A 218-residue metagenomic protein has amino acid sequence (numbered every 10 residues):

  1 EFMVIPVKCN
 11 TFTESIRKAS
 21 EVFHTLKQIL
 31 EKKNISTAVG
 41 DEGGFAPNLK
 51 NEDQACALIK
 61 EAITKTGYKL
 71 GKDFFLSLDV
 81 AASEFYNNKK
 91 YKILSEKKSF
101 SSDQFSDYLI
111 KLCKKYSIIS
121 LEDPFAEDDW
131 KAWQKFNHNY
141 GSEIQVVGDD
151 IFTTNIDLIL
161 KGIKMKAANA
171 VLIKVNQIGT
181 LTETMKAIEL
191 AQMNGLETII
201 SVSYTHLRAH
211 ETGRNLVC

Functional and structural regions predicted by a protein language model:
I5-I144, I151-T153: Metal-dependent enolase-superfamily TIM-barrel catalytic cores that perform enediolate-based chemistry
L76-L78, V146-G148, V171, T198-I200: Hydrophobic faces of well-ordered beta-strands that scaffold small-molecule active sites in alpha/beta enzyme cores
A81, D150-I151, V175-I178, V202-Y204: Short, ordered loop/turn segments at secondary-structure junctions
S117, H138-V146, K164-A170, M193-L196: Glycine-enriched alpha-helix->loop->beta-strand junction motifs that scaffold or abut catalytic
T154-N155, G162-L190: Conserved structured catalytic cores and adjacent interaction surfaces of nucleotide-binding/hydrolyzing enzymes
T184-S203: C-terminal hydrophobic structural anchor segments that stabilize assembly/packing rather than catalytic chemistry
T205-G213: Conserved small/polar residues in nucleotide/adenosyl-binding loops
V217-C218: Hydrophobic alpha-helical segments, chiefly the membrane-spanning helices and signal/signal-anchor peptides
